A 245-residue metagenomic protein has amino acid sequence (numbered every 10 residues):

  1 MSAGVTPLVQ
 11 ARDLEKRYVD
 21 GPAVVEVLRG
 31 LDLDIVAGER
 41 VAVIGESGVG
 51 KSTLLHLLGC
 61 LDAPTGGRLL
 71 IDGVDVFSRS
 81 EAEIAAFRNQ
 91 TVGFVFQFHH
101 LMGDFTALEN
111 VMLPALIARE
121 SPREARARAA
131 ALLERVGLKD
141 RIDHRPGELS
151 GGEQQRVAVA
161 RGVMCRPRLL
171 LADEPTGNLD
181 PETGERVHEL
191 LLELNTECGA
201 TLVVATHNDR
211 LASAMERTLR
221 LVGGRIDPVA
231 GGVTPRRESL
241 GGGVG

Functional and structural regions predicted by a protein language model:
M1-R17, D227-G245: ABC-family P-loop ATPase nucleotide-binding domain
P7-A214, T218-G223: ABC family nucleotide-binding domain
